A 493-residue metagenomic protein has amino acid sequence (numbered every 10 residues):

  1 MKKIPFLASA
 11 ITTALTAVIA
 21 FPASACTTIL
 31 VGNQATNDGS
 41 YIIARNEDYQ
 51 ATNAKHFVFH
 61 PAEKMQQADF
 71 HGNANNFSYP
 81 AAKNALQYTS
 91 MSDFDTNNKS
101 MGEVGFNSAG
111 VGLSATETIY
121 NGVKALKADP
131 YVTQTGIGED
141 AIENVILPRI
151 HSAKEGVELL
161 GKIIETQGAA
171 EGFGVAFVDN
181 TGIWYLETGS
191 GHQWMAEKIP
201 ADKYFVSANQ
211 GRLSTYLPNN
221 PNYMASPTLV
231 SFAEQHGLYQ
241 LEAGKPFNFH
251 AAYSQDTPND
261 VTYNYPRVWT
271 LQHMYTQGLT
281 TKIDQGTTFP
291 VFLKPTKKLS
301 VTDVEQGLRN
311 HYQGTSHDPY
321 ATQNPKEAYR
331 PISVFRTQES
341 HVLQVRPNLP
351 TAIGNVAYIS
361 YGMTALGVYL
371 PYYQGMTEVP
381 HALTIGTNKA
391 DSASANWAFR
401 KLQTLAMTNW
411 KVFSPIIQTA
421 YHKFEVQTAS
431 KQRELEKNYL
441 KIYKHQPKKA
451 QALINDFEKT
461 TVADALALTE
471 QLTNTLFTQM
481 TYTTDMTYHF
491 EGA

Functional and structural regions predicted by a protein language model:
M1-A10: Bacterial N-terminal signal peptides that target proteins for export
A20-P22: N-terminal signal peptide c-region/cleavage motif recognized by signal peptidases
A25-I42, N46, Q50-A54, V157 (+3 more regions): C-terminus-biased signal that marks the final domain/tail of proteins
C26-G138, L159-K282: A contiguous strand-loop segment
E143-R149: Short, well-ordered beta-strand elements within core beta-sheets of diverse protein domains
R149-E155: Short, charged, surface-exposed loops that flank catalytic or proteolytic processing sites
